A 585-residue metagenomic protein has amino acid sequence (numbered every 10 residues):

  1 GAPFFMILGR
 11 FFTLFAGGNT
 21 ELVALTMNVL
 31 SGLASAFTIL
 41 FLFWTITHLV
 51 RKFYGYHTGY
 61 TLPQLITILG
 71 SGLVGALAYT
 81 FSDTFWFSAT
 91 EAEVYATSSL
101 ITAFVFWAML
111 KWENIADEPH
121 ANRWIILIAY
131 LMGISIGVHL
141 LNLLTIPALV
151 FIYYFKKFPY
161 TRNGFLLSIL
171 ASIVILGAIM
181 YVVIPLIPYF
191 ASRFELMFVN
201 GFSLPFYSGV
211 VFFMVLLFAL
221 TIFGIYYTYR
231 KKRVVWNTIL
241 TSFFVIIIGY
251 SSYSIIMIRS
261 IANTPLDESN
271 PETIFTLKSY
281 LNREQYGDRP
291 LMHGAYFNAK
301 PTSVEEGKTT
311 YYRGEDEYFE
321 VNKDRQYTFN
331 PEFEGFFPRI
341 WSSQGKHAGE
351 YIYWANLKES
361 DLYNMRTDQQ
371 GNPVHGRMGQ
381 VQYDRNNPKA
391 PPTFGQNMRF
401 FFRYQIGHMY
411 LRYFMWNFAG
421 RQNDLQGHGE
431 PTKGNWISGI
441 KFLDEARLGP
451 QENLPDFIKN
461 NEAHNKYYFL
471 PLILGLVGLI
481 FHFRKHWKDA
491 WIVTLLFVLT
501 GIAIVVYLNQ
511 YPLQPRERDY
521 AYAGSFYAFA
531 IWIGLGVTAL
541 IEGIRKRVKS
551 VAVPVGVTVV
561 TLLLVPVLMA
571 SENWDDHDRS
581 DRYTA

Functional and structural regions predicted by a protein language model:
G1-E21, G32-L33, L40: Short hydrophobic/aromatic helix or loop-helix immediately within or flanking a transmembrane segment in polytopic
L14-F15, T20-N28, F53-I68, G75-S99 (+4 more regions): Aromatic- and kink-enriched transmembrane "portal" helix at the membrane-lumen/periplasm boundary that abuts
V29-Y60, F104-A108, I473-I480: Transmembrane-helix motifs of polytopic, lipid-linked glycan transferases
G55-T58, L62, I66, V105-W124 (+1 more regions): Membrane-interface transmembrane helices that cradle and orient dolichyl/undecaprenyl
G70-L73, I115-G133, R162-I175: Short hydrophobic alpha-helices at membrane interfaces in multi-pass membrane enzymes
E113-N114, T145-G177, Y181-I239, T561-L568: Perimembrane helix-loop-helix junctions
V174, F243-I247, F483-W487, I531 (+1 more regions): Signature aromatic-anchored transmembrane alpha helix within multi-pass, membrane-resident enzymes that catalyze glycan
Q514-T538: Hydrophobic/aromatic-rich transmembrane helices and adjacent perimembrane loops
